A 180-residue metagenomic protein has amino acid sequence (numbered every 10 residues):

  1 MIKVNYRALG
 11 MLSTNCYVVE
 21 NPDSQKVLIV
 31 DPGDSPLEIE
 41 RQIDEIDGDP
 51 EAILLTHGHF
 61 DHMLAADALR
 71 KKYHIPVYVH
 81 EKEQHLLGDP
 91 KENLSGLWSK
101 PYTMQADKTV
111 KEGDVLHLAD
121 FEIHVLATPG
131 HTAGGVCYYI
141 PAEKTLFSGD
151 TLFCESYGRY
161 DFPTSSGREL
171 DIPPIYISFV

Functional and structural regions predicted by a protein language model:
M1-I46, C137-G149: Conserved beta-strand hairpin/beta-sheet module of binuclear metal-dependent hydrolase folds, prominently
V4-A8, I29-V30, I53-T56, I123-A127: Short, flexible loop segments at the rims of nucleotide/cofactor-binding pockets, characterized by
R7-L9, S99, Q105-D107, A127-P129: Short Gly/Pro-enriched turn/cap motifs at secondary-structure boundaries
Y17, G88-K91, D120, Y138: Short, well-ordered secondary-structure micro-motifs
V19, D31, H57, L69 (+4 more regions): Divalent metal-coordination and catalytic microenvironments
D23-S24, D34, F60, G130 (+2 more regions): Short, glycine/acidic-enriched loop or turn micro-motifs at the edges of active sites
S24, S35-L118: Active-site HxH/HxHxD metal-binding segment of metal-dependent hydrolases
V115, F121-V180: Metallo-beta-lactamase
